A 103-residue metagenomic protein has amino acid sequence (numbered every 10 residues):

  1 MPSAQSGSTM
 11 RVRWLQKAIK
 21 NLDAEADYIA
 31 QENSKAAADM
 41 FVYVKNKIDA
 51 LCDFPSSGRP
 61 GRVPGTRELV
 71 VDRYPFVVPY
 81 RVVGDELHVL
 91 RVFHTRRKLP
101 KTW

Functional and structural regions predicted by a protein language model:
P2-Q5, T9, V77, R81-W103: Enriched for short, Lys/Arg-rich terminal
P2-R67, V83: Basic, Lys/Arg-enriched alpha-helical interface segments
T66, P75-V77: Short hydrophobic/aromatic beta-strand or adjacent loop that forms the aromatic wall/cage of a ligand/substrate-binding
V71-R73: Conserved strand-loop elements at the edges of beta-sheets that form or border functional pockets
